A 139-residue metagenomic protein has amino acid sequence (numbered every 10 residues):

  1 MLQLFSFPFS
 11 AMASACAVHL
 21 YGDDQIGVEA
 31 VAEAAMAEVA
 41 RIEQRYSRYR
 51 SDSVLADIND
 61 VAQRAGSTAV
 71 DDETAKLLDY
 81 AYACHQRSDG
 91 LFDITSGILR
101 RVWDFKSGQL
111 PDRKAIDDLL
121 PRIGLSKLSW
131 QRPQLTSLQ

Functional and structural regions predicted by a protein language model:
M1-Q139: A contiguous, well-ordered beta/alpha segment that forms the leading edge of an enzyme domain
